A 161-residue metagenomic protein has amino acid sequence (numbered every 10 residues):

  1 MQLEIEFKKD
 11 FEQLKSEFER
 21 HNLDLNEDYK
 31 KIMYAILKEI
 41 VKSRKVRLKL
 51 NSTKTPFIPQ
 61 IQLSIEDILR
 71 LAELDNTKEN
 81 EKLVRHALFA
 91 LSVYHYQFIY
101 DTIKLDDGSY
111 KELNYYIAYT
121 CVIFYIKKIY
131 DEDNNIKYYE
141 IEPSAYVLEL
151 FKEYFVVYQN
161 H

Functional and structural regions predicted by a protein language model:
M1-H161: Charged, alpha-helix-forming regions
